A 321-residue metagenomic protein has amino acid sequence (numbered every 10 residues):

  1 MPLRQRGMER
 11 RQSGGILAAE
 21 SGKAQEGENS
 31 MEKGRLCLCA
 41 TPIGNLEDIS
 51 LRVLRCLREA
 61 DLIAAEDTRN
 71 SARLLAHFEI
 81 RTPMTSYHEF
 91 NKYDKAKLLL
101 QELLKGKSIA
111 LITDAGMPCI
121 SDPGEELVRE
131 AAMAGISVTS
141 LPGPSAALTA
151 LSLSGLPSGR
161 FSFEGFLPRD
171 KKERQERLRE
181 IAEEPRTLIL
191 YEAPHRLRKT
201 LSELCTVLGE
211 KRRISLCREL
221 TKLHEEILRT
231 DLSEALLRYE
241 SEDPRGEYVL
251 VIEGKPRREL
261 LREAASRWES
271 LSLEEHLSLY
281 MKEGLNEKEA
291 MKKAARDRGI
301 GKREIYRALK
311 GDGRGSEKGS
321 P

Functional and structural regions predicted by a protein language model:
M1-Q12, I16, E20, A24: Cationic, amphipathic, low-complexity alpha-helical segments enriched in hydrophobics plus arginine/proline
G27-F90: Glycine-rich, flexible N-terminal cofactor/catalytic loop recognition
K33, T187, P194-P321: A contiguous loop/helix-start segment that scaffolds small-molecule binding in enzyme catalytic cores
R35-L36, K107-A110, T187: Loop/turn-to-beta-strand initiation segments
I43-G44, D114-P118, P194-R196, K255-R257: Short glycine-rich anion-binding loops that position phosphate/pyrophosphate groups of nucleotides and phosphorylated
Y87-Y93, L167-P168: Conserved helicase motor
L99-S145: Glycine/small-residue-rich loop that forms an oxyanion/phosphate-binding "nest" at active or ligand-binding sites
E126-E184: Class I SAM-dependent methyltransferase SAM-binding "motif I" and its flanking Rossmann-like core
